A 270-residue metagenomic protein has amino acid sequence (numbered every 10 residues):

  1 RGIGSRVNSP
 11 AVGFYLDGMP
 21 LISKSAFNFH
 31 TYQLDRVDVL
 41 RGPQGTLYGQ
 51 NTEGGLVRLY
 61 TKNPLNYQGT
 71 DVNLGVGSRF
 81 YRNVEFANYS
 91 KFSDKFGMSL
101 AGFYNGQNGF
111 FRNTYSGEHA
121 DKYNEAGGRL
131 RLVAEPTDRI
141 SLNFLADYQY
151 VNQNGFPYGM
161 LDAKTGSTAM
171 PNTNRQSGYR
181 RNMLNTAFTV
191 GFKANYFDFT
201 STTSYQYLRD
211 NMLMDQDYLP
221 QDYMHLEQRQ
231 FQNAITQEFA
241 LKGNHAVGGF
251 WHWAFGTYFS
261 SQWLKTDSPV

Functional and structural regions predicted by a protein language model:
R1-M19, D35: Extracytoplasmic beta-strand/coil segments of soluble accessory domains associated with Gram-negative outer-membrane
I3, P43-G45, N244: Short beta-turn/strand-loop junction motif enriched in small, turn-promoting residues
G4, F29, Y48-G49, V190: Replace "in large, NTP-powered and nucleic-acid-processing enzymes" with "in large, NTP-powered factors and other
G4, V76-S78, Y205: Non-cytosolic beta-sheet module surface loops
P10-A11, S23, Y32-D35, R41 (+6 more regions): Outer-membrane beta-barrel translocator/receptor signature
Y15-D17, G77, Q176-G178: Short, flexible loop segments at the rims of nucleotide/cofactor-binding pockets, characterized by
K95, G117, D121-L264: Outer-membrane beta-barrel domain signature, strongest for Gram-negative TonB-dependent receptors and also present
K265-V270: Short, intrinsically disordered, charge-balanced linker/junction segments flanking boundaries in proteins
